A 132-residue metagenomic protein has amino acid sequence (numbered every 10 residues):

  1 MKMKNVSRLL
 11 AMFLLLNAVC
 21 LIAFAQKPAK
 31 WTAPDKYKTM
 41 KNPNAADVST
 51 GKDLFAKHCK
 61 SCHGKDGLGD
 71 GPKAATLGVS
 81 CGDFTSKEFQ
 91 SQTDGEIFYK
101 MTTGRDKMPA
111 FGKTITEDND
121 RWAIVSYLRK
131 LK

Functional and structural regions predicted by a protein language model:
K2-L14: Bacterial N-terminal signal peptides that target proteins for export
L16-F24: C-terminal segment of classical bacterial N-terminal signal peptides
K27-L54: Electrostatic cytochrome c docking/interface patches
K41, V48, K52, G64 (+1 more regions): Gly/Gly-Pro-rich "capping" loops immediately C-terminal to redox-active cysteine motifs in periplasmic/lumenal
G51, F55-K65, I124-L128: The canonical Cys-X-X-Cys-His
H58, H63-D66, E88, G104-R105 (+1 more regions): Conserved functional loop/turn residues at catalytic and ligand-binding sites
A75-G82, E96, K100-L131: Axial heme c-ligation environment in periplasmic c-type cytochrome domains
